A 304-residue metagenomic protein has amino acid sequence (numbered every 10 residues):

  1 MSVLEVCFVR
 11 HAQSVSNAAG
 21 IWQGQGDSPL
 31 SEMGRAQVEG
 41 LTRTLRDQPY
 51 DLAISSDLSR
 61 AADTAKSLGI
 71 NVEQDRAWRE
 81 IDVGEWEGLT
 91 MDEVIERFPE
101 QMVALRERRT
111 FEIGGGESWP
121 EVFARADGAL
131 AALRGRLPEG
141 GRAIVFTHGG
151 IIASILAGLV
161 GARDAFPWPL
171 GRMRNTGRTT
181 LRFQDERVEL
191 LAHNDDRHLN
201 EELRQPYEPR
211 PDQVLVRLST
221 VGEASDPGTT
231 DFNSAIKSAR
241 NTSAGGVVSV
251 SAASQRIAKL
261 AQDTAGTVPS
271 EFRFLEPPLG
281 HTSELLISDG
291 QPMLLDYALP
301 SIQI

Functional and structural regions predicted by a protein language model:
M1-L4, G84-D92, E139-G141, G158-S234 (+1 more regions): Acidic, low-complexity terminal tails and accessory targeting/binding regions of phosphate-metabolizing enzymes
V6, G141-G150, V214, G245-A252: Generic beta-sheet signal
V15-A18, A224-D226: Short N-terminal binding/cap micro-motifs at the start of the first secondary-structure element
I21-P29, L89-M91: Short glycine-enriched, charge-decorated loop/helix-capping segments at active-site entrances that position
E39-M102, P209-T282: Phosphate-coordination/substrate-recognition cap region in phosphate-metabolizing enzymes
Q101-E121: Short glycine/proline- and acidic residue-enriched helix-loop micro-motifs that form flexible lids or anion-recognition
V122, D127-R136, G140-G149: GST-like fold's C-terminal all-alpha helical module
